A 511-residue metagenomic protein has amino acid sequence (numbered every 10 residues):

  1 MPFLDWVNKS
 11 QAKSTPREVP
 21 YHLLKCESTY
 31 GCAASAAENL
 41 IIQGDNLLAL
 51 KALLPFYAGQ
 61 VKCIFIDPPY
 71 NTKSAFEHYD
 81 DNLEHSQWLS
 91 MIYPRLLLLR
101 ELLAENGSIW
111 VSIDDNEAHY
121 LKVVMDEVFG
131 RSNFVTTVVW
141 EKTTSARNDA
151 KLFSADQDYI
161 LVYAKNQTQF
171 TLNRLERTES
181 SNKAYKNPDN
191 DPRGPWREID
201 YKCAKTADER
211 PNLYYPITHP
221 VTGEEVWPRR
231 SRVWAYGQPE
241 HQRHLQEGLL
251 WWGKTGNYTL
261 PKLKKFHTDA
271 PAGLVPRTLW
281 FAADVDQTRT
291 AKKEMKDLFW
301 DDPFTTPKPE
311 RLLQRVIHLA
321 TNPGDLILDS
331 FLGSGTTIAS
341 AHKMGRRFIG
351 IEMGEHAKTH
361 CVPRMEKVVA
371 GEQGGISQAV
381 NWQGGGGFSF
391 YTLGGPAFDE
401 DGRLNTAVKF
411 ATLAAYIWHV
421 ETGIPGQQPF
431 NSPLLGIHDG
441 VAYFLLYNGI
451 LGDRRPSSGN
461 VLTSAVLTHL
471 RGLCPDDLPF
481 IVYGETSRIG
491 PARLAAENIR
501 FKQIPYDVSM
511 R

Functional and structural regions predicted by a protein language model:
M1-A34, E38-N39, L47, L54-K62 (+6 more regions): Accessory, often C-terminal, charged low-complexity segments
I42, W110-V111, S330, G350: Conserved SAM-binding loop
N46-A49, N71: Short acidic, Gly/Ser-rich segments with clustered Asp/Glu that frequently serve as metal-coordination loops in enzyme
G59-S74, M125, I327-A341, L413 (+1 more regions): Conserved proline-anchored active-site loop of SAM-dependent methyltransferases that bridges a beta-strand
K62-I64, P69-M91, A104-N106: Mobile active-site "lid"/loop adjacent to the S-adenosyl-L-methionine
A75-S90, D297-D301, L451-S458: Glycine-rich phosphate-binding "P-loop"
L103-S108, P323: Short glycine-dipeptide loop
W300-R311: Conserved SAM-binding loop and adjacent beta-strand
